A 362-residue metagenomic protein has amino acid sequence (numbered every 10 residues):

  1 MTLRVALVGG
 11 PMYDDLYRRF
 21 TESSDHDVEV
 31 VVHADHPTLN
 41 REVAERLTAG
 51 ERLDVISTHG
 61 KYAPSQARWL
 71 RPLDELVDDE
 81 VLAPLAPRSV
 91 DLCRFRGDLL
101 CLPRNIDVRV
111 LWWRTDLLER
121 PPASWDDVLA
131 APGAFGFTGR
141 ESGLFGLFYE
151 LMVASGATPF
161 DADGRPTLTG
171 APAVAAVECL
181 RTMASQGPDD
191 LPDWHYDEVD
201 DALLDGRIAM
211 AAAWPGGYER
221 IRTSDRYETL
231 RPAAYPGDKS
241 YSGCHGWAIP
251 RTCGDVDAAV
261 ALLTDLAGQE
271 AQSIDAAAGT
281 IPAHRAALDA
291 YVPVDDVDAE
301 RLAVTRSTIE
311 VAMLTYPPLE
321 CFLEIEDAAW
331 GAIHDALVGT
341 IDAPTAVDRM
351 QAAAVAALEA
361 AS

Functional and structural regions predicted by a protein language model:
M1-Y62, A353-S362: Conserved N-terminal structural module of periplasmic/extracytoplasmic solute-binding proteins
D54-S57, A209-W214, R231: Paired acidic/hydrophobic, glycine-rich loop segments that form the ligand-binding mouth/hinge of periplasmic-binding
G60-V110: Hinge/lid segment of periplasmic solute-binding proteins
K61-A67, L204, A212-Y227: A ligand-binding cleft/hinge motif common to bilobed small-molecule-binding domains
L100-R104, R109, D126-P166, P172-V174 (+1 more regions): Extracytoplasmic/periplasmic solute-binding protein
G164-D193: Glycine-centered hinge/linker elements that transmit conformational signals in sensory and ligand-binding systems
R220-R226, G237-A328: C-terminal lobe and pocket-closing loops of periplasmic/extracytoplasmic Venus-flytrap solute-binding proteins
I309-S362: Conserved C-terminal helix/tail region of periplasmic/extracytoplasmic solute-binding proteins
